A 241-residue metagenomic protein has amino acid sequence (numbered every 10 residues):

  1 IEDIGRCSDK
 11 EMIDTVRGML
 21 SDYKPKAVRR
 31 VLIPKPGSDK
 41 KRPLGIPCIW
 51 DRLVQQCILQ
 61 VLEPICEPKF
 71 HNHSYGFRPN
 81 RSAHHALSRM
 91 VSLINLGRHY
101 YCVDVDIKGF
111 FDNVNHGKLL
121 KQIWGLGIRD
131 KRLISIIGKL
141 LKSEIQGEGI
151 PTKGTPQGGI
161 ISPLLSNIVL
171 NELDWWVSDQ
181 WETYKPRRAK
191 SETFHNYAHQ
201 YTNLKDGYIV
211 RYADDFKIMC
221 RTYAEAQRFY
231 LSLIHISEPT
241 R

Functional and structural regions predicted by a protein language model:
I1, Q60-H73: Charged boundary/loop elements
I1-L20: Surface-exposed loop/turn segments and immediately adjacent short secondary-structure elements within folded domains
G18, K24, V28, K41 (+2 more regions): Acidic, glycine-rich two-metal-ion catalytic cores of nucleic acid-processing enzymes
M19-A27, V31-L32, K69-H73, R78-R81 (+1 more regions): Conserved polymerase palm-domain catalytic core
G45, I49-W50, V54-L59, A83 (+3 more regions): Duplex nucleic acid-engaging cores and interfaces of nucleic-acid transaction enzymes
V54-L62, L165-V169: Active/ligand-binding-proximal structured segments within catalytic/core domains that scaffold catalytic residues
L231-T240: Residue-level detector of conserved catalytic or cofactor/ligand-binding positions in enzyme active sites
